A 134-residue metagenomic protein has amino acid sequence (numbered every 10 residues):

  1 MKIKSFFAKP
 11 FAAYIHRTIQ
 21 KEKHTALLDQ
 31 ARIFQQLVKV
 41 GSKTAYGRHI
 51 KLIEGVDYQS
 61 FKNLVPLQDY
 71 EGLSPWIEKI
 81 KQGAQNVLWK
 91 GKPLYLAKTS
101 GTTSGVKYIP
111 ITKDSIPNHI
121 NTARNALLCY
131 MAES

Functional and structural regions predicted by a protein language model:
M1-K98, S104-S134: Nucleotide 5′-phosphate-binding alpha/beta core
